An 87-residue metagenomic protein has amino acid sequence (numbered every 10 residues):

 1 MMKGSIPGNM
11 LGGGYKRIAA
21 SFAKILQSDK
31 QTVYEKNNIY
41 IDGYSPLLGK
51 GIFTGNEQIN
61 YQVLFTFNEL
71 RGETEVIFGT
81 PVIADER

Functional and structural regions predicted by a protein language model:
M1-K3: Glycine-rich, often proline-containing surface loops adjacent to acidic residues and nearby aromatics that form
S5-E57: Intrinsically disordered, low-complexity segments enriched in Gly and acidic/Ser/Thr residues that form flexible
G51-R87: A cross-kingdom marker for long, charged
